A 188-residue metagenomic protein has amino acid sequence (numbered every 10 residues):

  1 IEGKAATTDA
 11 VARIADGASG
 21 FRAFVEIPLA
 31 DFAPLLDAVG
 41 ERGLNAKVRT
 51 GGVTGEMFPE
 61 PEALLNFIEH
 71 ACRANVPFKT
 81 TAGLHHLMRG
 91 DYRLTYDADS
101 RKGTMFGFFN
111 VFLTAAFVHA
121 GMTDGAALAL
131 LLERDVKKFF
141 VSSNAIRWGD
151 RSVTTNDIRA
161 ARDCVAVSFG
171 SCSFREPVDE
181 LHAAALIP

Functional and structural regions predicted by a protein language model:
I1-P188: Expand to "…catalyze enediolate/carbanion chemistry for C-C bond making/breaking, isomerization, decarboxylation
